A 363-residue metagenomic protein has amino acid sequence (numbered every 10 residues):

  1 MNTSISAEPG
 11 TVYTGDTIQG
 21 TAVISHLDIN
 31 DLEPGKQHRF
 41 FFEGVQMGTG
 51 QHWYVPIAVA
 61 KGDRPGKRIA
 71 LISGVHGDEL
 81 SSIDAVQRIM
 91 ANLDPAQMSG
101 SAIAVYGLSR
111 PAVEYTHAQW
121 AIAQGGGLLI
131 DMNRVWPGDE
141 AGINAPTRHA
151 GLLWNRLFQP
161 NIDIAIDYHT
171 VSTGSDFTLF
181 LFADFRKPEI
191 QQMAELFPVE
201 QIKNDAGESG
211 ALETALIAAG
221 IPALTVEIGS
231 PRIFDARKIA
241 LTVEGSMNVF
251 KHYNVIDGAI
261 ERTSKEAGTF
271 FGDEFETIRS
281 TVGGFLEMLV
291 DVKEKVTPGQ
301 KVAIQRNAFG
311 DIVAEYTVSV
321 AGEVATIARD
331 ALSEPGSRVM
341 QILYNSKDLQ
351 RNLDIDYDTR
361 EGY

Functional and structural regions predicted by a protein language model:
M1-Y363: Structured catalytic-domain cores with a bias toward divalent-metal coordination
